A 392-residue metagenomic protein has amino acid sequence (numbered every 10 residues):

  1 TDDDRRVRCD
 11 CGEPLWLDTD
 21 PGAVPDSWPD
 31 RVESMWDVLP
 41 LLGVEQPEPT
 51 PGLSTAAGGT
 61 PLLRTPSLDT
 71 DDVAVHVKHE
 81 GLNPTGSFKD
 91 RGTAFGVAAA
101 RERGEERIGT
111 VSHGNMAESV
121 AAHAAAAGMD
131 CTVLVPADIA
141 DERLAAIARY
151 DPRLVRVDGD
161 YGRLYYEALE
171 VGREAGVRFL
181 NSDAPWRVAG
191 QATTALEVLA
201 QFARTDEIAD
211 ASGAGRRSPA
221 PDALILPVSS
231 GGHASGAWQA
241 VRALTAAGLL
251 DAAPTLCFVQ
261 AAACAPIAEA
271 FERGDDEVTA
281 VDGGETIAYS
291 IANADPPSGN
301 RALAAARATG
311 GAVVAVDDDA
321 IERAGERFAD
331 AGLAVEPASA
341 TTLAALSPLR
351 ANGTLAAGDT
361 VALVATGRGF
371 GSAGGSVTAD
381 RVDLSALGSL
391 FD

Functional and structural regions predicted by a protein language model:
T1-D392: PLP-dependent amino-acid enzyme catalytic core
